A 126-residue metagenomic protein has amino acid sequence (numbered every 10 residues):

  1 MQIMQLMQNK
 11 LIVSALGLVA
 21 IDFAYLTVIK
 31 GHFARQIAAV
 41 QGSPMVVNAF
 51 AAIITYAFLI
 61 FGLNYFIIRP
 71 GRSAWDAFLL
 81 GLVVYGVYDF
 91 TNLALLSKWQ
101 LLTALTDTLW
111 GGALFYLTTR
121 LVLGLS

Functional and structural regions predicted by a protein language model:
Q2-S126: Juxtamembrane/disordered regions of integral membrane proteins
